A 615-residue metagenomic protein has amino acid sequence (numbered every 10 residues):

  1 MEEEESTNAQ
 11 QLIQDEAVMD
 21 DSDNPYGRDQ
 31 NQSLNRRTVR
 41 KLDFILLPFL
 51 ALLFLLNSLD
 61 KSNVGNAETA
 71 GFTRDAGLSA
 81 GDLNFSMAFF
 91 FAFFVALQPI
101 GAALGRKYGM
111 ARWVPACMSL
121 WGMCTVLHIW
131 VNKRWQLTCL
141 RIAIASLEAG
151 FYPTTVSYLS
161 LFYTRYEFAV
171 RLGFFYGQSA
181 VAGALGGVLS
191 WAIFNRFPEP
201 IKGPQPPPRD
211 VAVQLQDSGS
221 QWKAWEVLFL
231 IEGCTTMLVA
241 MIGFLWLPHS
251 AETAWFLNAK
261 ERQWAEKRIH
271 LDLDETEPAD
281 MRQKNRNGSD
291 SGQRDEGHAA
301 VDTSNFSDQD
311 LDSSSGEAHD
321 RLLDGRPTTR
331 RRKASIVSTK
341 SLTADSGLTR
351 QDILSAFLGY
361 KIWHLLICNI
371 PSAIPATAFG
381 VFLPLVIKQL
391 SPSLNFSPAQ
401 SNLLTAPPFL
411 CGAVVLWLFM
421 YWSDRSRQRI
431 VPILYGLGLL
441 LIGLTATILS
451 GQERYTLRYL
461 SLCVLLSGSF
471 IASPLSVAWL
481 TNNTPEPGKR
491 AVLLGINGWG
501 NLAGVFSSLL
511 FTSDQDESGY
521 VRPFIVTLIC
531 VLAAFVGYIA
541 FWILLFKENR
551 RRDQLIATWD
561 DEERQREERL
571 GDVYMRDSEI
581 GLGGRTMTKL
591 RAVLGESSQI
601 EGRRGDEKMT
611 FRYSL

Functional and structural regions predicted by a protein language model:
M1-L56, S62, A80, F244-G347 (+1 more regions): Intracellular terminal tails of multi-pass secondary transporters
D60, A76-G77, Y108-G109, W130-W135 (+5 more regions): Helix-breaking motifs and short loop linkers at transmembrane-helix boundaries and internal kinks in secondary membrane
G65, G347-M420, V477-A478, S507-S508: Extracytoplasmic gate region of multi-pass secondary transporters
G65-A96: Extracellular/periplasmic helix-loop-helix junction of adjacent transmembrane segments in MFS-like secondary
A88-A103, A406-L418: Central cavity-lining transmembrane alpha-helices of secondary-active solute carriers, predominantly the Major
V95-W135: Conserved MFS/SLC helix-loop-helix module at the cytosolic interface between two early adjacent transmembrane helices
A169-A224, F229-T236, L494-S508: Glycine-rich segments within core transmembrane alpha-helices of 12-TM secondary carriers
S426-S476: C-terminal transmembrane helical hairpin of 12-TM major facilitator-type secondary transporters
